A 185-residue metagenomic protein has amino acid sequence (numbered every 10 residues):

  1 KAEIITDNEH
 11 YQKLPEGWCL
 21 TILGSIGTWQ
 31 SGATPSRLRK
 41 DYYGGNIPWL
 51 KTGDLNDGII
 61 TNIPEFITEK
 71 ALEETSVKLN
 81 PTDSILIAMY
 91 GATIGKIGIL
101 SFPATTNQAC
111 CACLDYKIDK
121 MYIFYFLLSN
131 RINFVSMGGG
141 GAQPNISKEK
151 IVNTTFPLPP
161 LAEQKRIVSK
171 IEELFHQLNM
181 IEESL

Functional and structural regions predicted by a protein language model:
E3-E9, G24-R39, G53-T82, L100-S101 (+1 more regions): Sequence-specific dsDNA recognition surfaces
I4-A33, N153, P157, L161-S169 (+1 more regions): Non-catalytic DNA-recognition/assembly elements of restriction-modification systems
G17, Y43-N46, N80-D83, K150: Short, well-ordered loop/turn elements at secondary-structure boundaries
C19, T28-S31, D54-D57, G91-I94 (+4 more regions): Short, glycine-/Ser/Thr-/acidic-enriched flexible segments
R39-Y42, I146, P159, R166: Replace "in large, NTP-powered and nucleic-acid-processing enzymes" with "in large, NTP-powered factors and other
K51-G53, N62-L128, G140, S147: A short beta-sheet element
I123, R131, Q164-I167: Interdomain signal-transducing alpha-helices
S129-T154: Specificity-determining recognition surfaces
